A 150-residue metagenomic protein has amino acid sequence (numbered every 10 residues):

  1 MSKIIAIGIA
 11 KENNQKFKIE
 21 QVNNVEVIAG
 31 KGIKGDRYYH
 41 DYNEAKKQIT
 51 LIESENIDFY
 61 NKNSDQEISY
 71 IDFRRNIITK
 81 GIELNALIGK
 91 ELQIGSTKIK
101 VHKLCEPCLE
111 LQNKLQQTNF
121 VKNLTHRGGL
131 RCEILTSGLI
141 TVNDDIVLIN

Functional and structural regions predicted by a protein language model:
M1-N150: Metal-cofactor-dependent catalytic cores
